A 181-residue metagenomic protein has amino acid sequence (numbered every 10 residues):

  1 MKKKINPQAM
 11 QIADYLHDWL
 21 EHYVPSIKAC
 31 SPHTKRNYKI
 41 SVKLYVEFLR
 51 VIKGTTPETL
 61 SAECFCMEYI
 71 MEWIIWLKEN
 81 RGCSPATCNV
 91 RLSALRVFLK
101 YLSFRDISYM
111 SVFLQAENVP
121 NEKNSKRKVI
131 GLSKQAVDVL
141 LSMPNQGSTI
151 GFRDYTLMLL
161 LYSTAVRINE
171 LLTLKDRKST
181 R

Functional and structural regions predicted by a protein language model:
M1-R181: Conserved catalytic core of the tyrosine transesterase superfamily
